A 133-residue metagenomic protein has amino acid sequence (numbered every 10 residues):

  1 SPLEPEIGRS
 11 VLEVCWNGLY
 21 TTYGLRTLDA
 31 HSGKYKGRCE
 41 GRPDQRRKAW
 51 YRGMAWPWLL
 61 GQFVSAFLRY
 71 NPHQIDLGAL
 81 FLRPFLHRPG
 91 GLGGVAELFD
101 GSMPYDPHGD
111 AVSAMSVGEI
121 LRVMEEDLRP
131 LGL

Functional and structural regions predicted by a protein language model:
S1-H87, V117, V123-P130: Active-site core of glycosidic bond-cleaving carbohydrate-active enzymes
W50, H87-L133: CBM-like carbohydrate-recognition segments
